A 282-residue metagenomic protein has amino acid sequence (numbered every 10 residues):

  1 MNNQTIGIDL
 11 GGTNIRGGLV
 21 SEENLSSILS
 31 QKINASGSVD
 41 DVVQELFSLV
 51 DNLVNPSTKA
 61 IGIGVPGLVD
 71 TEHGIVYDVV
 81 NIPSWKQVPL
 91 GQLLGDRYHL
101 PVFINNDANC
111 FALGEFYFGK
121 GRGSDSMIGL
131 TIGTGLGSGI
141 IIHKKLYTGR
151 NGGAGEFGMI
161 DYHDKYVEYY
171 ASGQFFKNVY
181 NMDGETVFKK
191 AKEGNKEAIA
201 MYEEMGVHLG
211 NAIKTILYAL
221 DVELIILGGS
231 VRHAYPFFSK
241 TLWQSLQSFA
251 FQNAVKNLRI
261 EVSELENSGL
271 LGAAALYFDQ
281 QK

Functional and structural regions predicted by a protein language model:
M1-A60, D70-H73, Q92-L100, E115-S124 (+1 more regions): ATP-binding/phosphotransfer module of carbohydrate and carboxylate kinases, centering on a glycine-rich
D9, G62-P66, G129-G135: Short beta-strand segments
S21, V65, E72, I142-H143: A cytosolic small-molecule/anion-sensing beta-strand core signal
I33-A35, S84-W85, A154-E156: A short acidic/small-residue loop/turn micro-motif
G74-Q87: A charged helix-plus-loop insertion that forms the helical arch/lid used to bind and gate nucleic-acid substrates
V102-N106: General beta-strand structural signal in soluble alpha/beta enzymes
D107, G133, A273: Active-site glycine-centered loops adjacent to acidic/histidine catalytic or metal-binding residues that shape
R122-Q174: Glycine-rich phosphate-binding loop of actin/hexokinase-like ATP-binding domains
